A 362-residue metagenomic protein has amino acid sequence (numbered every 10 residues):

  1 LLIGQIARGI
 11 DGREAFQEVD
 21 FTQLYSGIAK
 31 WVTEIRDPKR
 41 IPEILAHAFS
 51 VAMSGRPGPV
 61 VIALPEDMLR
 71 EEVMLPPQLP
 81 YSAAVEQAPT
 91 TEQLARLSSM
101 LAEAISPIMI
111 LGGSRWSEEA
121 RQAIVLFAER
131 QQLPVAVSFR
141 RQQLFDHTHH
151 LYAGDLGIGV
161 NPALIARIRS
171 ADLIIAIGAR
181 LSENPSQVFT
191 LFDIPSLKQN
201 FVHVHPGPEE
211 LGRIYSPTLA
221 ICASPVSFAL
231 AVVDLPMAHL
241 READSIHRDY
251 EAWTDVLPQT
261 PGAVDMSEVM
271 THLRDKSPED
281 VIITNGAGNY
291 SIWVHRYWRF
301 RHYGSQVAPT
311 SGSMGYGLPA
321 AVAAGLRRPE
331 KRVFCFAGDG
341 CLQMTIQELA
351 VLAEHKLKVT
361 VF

Functional and structural regions predicted by a protein language model:
L1-H239, H272, K276-E279, V351 (+1 more regions): N-terminal alpha/beta PP-like core and its mobile active-site loop of ThDP/TPP-dependent enzymes
L1-R8, W31, A163-I165, S170-E183 (+1 more regions): Thiamine diphosphate
R36, L111-G112, N285-G286, A308 (+1 more regions): Small/polar loops that bind or transfer phosphate-bearing groups
V61, H239-E251: Short, flexible loop/turn segments with low-complexity composition
S117-A120, A229, S291-V294, T345-I346: Short, well-ordered alpha-helical microsegments
E118, V125, A223-V226, A263-S267 (+2 more regions): Conserved structured core elements
P208, N289, L342: Short, glycine/acidic-enriched loop or turn micro-motifs at the edges of active sites
H247-E330: Active-site diphosphate/adenylate-binding microenvironment
